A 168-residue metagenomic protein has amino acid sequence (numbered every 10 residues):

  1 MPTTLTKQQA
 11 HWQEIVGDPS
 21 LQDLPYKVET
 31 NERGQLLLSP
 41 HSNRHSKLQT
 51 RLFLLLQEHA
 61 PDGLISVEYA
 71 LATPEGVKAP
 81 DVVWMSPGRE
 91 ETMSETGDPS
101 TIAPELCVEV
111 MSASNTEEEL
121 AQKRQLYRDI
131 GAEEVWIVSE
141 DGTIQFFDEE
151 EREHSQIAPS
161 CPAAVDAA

Functional and structural regions predicted by a protein language model:
M1-A168: Gly/Pro/Ser/Thr-rich low-complexity, intrinsically disordered segments predominantly at protein N-termini
